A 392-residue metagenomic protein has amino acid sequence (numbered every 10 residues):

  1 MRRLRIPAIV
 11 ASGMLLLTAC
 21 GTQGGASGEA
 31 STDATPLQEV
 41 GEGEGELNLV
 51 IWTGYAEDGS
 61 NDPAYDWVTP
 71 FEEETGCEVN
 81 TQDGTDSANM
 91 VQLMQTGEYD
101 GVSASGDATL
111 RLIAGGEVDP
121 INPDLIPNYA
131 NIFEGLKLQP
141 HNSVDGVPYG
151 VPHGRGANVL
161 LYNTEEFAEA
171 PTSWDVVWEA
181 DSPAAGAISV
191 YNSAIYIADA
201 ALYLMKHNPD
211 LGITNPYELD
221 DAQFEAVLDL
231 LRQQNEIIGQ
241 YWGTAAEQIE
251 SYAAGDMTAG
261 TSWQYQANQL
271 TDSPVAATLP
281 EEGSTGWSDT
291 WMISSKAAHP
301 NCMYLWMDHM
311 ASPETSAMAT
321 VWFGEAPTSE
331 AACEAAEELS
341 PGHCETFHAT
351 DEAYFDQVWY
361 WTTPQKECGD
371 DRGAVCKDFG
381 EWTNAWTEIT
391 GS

Functional and structural regions predicted by a protein language model:
M14-A19: C-terminal motif of bacterial Sec signal peptides marking the signal peptidase cleavage site
G21, T32-L112: Early extracytoplasmic/lumenal segment of secretory-pathway proteins
N48-D62, E98, S103-S251: Extracytoplasmic ligand-binding site segments that recognize negatively charged/polar headgroups
A108-R111, G260-P274: A ligand-binding cleft/hinge motif common to bilobed small-molecule-binding domains
P127-N131, L228-Q234, S273-S295: Periplasmic-binding protein-like
V159-E166, L202-L204, W287-H299, M318-W322: A bilobed periplasmic-binding-protein/Venus flytrap-type ligand-binding module shared by bacterial periplasmic
S294-T363: Mature extracytoplasmic/periplasmic domains
D356-S392: Conserved C-terminal helix/tail region of periplasmic/extracytoplasmic solute-binding proteins
